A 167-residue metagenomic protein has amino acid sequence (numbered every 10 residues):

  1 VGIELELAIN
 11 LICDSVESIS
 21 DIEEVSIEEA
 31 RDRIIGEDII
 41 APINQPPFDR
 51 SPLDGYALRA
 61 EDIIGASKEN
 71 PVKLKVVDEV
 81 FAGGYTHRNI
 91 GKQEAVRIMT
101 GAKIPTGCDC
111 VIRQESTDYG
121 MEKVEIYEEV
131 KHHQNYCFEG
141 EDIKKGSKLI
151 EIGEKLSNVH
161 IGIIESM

Functional and structural regions predicted by a protein language model:
V1-N70: Short, low-complexity N-terminal leaders and the immediately following helix N-cap/first helix
Y56-M167: Short, glycine/charged-enriched hinge/interface segments at domain edges or termini
